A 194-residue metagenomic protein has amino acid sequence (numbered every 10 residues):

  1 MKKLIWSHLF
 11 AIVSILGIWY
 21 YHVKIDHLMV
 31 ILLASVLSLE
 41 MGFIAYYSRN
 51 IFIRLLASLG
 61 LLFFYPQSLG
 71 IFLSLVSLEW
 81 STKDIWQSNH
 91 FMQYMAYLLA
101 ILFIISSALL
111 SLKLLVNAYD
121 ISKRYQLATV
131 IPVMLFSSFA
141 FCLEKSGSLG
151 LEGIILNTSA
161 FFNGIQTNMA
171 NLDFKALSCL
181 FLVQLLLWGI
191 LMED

Functional and structural regions predicted by a protein language model:
K2-L16, S58-L61, I131-L135: Alpha-helical transmembrane segments
G17-H27, A45-R49: Short, hydrophobic transmembrane alpha-helix segments
I25-F43, R54-L59: Loop-to-helix transition at the N-terminal end of transmembrane alpha-helices
D26, H90-M95, S159-L186: Membrane-interface transmembrane-helix boundary segments in multi-pass integral membrane proteins
L33-I44, L98-K113, K175-M192: Hydrophobic cores of alpha-helical transmembrane segments in multi-pass inner/ER membrane proteins, independent
I44-L56, N117-L127: Membrane-interface helix-boundary motifs at transmembrane edges
A57-P66, T129-S146: Hydrophobic alpha-helical membrane-insertion segments
S138-A160: Juxtamembrane non-transmembrane "cap" segments at the membrane-aqueous interface of multi-pass membrane proteins
